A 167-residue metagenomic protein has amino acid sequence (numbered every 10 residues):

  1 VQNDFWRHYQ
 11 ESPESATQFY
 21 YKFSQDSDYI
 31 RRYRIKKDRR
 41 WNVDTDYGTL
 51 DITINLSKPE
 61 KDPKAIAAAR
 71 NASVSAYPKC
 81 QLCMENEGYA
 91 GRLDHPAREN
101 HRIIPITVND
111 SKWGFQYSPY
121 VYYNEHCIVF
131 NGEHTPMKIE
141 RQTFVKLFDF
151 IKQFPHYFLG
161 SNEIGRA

Functional and structural regions predicted by a protein language model:
V1-I139, Y157: Active-site microenvironments that recognize anionic phosphate/pyrophosphate groups
I139-H156: Long, well-ordered alpha-helical scaffolding segments within enzyme catalytic domains, especially pronounced
G160-N162: Phosphate-interacting basic helix/loop segments used at nucleotide- and nucleic-acid interfaces
A167: Conserved small/polar residues in nucleotide/adenosyl-binding loops
